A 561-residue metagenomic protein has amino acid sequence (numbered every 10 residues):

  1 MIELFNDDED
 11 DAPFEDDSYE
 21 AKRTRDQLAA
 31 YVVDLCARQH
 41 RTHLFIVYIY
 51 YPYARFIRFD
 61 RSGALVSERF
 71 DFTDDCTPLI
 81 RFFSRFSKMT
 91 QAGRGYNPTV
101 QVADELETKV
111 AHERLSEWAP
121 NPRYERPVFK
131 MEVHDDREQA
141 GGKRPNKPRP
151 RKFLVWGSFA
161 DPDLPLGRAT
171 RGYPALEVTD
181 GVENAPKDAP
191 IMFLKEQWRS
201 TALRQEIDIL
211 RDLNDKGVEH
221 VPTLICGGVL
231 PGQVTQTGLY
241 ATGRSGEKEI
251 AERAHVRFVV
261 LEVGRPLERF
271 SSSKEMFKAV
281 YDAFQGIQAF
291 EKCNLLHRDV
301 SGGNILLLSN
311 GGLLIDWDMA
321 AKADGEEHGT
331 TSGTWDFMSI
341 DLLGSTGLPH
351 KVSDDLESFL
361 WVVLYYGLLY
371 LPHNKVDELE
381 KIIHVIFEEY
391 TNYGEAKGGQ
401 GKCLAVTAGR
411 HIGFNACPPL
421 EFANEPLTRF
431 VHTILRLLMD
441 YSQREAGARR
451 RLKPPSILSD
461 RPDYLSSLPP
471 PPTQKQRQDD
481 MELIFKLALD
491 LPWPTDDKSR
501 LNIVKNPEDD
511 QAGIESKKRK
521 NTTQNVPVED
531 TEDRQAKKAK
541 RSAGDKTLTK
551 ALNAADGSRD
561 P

Functional and structural regions predicted by a protein language model:
M1-H255, V259-E262, L267-S271, K381-P561: Intrinsically disordered, low-complexity terminal regions enriched in charged/polar residues
G264-L296: Conserved alphaE helix
F290-L308: Catalytic-loop of the protein kinase fold
D316-A321: Activation of the activation-loop gatekeeper triad in protein kinase-fold domains
H328-S345: Conserved activation segment of eukaryotic-like protein kinases, specifically the C-terminal portion of the activation
S339, H350-L360: Activation loop
F359-L368: Short, conserved alpha-helix in the C-lobe of eukaryotic-like protein kinase catalytic domains
